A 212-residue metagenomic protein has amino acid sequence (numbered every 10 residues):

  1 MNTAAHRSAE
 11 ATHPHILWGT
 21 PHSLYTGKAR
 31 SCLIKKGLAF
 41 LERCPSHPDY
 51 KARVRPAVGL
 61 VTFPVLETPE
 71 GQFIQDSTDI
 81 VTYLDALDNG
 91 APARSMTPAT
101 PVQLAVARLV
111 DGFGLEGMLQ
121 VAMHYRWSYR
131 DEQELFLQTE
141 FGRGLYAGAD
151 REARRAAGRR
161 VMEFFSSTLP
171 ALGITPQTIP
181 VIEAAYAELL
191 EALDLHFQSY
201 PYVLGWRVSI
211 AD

Functional and structural regions predicted by a protein language model:
M1-E152, V203: GST-like domain detector, emphasizing the conserved glutathione-binding G-site in the N-terminal thioredoxin-like
Q120-D212: GST-like fold's C-terminal all-alpha helical module
